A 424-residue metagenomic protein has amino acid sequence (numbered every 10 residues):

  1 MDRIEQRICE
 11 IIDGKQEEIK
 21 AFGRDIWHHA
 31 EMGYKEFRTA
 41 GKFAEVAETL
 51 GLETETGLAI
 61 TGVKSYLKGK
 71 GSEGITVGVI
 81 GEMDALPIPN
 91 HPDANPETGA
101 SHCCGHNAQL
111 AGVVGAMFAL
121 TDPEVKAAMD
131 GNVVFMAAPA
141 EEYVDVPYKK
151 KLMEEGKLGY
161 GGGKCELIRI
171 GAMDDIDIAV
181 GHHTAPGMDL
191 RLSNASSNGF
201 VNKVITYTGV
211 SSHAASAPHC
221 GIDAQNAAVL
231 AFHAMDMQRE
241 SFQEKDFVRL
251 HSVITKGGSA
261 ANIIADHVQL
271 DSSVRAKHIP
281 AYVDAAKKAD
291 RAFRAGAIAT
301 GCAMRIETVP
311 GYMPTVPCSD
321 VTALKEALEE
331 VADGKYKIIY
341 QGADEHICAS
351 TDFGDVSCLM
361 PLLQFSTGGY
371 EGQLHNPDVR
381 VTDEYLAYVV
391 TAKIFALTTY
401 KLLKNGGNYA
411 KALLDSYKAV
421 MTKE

Functional and structural regions predicted by a protein language model:
D2-C103, N107-V134, P139: Acidic/His- and Gly-rich active-site-bordering loop/insert found across diverse amide/peptide-bond hydrolases
I26, V79, H106, F135 (+7 more regions): Divalent metal-coordination and catalytic microenvironments
L67-G71, S193-S197, A261-I264, D355-S357: Short glycine-biased active-site loop of nucleotidyltransferases that positions the nucleotide triphosphate and helps
I75, D175-I178, Y336: Local beta-strand N-terminus motif with an aromatic residue
G78-I80, P89, K203-T208, Q364-G368: Non-cysteine beta-strand/loop elements that form the S-adenosyl-L-methionine
H91-S101, N107, L120-H251, G258-I263: Histidine/acidic-residue-rich, glycine-tolerant segments that coordinate divalent metal ions
N226-E424: Metal-dependent amide/peptide-bond hydrolase catalytic core, centered on the "pita-bread" metallohydrolase fold
